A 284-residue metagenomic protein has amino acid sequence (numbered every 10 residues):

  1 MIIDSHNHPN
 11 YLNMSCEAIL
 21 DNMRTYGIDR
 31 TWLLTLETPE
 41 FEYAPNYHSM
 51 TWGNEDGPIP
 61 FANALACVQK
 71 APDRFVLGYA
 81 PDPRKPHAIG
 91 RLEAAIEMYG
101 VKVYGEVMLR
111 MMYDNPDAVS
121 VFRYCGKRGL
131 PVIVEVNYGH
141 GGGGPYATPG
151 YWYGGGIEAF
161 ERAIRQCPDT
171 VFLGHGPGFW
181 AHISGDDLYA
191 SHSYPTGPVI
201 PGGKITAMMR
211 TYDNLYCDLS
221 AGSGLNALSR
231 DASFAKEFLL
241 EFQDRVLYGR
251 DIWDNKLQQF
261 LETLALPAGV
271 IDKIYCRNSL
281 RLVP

Functional and structural regions predicted by a protein language model:
M1-N13, A64-A80, D213-Y216: Mobile, glycine- and charge-enriched loop segments and immediately flanking short secondary-structure elements within
M1-N7, L12-T38, E93-A94, E241-L247 (+1 more regions): Mid-to-C-terminal alpha-helical segments outside catalytic/metal-binding sites
H6-N10, L36-T38, A80-R84, V107-R110 (+5 more regions): Active-site beta-loop-alpha junctions enriched in small/polar residues
N13-E17, P58-A62, P86-I89, N115 (+3 more regions): Structural motif corresponding to alpha-helix initiation and N-cap regions
C16-E17, Y43-N46, I89-L92, G144-A147 (+3 more regions): Short aromatic-enriched loop/helix-cap "lid" or pocket-rim segments at secondary-structure transitions that line
Y26-E55, A71-R74, G139-P145, G176 (+3 more regions): Active-site gating loops and adjacent loop-to-helix segments of metal-dependent hydrolytic enzymes
A44-G154: Active-site gating/metal-coordination segments in enzymes
K102-V103, A118-L247: Catalytic pocket-lining loop regions of alpha/beta-barrel enzymes, especially the amidohydrolase/enolase/GH5 lineages
